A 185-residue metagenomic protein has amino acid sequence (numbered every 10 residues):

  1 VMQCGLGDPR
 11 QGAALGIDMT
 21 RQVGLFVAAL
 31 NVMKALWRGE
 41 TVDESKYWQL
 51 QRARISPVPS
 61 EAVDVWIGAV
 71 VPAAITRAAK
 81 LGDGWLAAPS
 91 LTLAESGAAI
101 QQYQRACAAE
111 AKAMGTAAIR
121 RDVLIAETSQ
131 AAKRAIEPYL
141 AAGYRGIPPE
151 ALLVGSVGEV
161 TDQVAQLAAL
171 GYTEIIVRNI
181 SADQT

Functional and structural regions predicted by a protein language model:
V1-T185: Active-site-adjacent structural elements that line small-molecule/cofactor binding pockets in enzymes
